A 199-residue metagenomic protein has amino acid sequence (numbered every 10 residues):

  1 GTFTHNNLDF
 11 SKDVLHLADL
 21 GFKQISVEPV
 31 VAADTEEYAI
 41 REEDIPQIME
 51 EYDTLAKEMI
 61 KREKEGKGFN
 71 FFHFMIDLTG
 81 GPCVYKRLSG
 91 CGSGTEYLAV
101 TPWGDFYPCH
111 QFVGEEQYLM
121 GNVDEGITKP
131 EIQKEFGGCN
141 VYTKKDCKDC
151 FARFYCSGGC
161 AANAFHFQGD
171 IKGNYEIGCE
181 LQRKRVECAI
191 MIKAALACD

Functional and structural regions predicted by a protein language model:
G1-Y97, G114-L119: Radical SAM enzyme [4Fe-4S]-AdoMet core and its adjacent flexible, acidic and glycine-rich loops/tails across
T101: Short, acidic, Ser/Thr-enriched surface-loop or helix-capping motifs
V113-D199: Flexible mid-to-C-terminal extensions adjoining Fe-S/redox cofactors in radical SAM and related proteins
